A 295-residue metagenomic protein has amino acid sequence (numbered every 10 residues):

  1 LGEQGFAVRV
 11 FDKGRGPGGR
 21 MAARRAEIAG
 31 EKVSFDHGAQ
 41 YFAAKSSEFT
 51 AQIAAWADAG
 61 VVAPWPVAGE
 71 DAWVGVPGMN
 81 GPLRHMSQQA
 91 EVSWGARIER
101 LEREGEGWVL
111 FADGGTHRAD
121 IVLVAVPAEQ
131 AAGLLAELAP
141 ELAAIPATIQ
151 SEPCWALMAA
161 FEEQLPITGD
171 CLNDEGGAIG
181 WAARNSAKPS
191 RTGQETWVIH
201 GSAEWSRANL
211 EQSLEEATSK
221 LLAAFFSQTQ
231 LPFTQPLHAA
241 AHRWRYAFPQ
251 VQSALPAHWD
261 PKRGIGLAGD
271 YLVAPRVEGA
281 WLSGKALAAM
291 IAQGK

Functional and structural regions predicted by a protein language model:
G2-A29: Glycine-rich FAD pyrophosphate-binding loop
G16, G30-P64: Conserved FAD-binding subdomain of flavin-dependent enzymes
G18, E27, E31, T116-G169 (+1 more regions): Central helical "cap/lid" subdomain
Y41-K45, V62-H85, E211-K220: Short beta-strand to alpha-helix junction loop
W94-W108: A conserved short coil-to-beta-strand element within the FAD-binding core of flavoproteins
M158-N209, E216, K220-T229: Active-site substrate-recognition segment that forms the wall of the catalytic cavity or substrate channel
S219, A223-R263: Flavin (FAD/FMN) cofactor-binding core of flavoprotein oxidoreductases
P256-A288: Short FAD-binding loop at a beta-strand-to-alpha-helix junction that anchors the flavin cofactor in diverse
